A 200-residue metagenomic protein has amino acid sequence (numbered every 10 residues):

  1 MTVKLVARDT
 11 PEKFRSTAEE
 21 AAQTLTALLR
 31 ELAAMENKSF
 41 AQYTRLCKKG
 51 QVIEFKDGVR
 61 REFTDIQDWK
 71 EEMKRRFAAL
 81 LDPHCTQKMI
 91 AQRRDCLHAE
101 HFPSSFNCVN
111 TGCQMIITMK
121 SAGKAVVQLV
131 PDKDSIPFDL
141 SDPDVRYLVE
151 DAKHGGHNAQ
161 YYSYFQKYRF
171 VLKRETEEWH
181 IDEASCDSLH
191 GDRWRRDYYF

Functional and structural regions predicted by a protein language model:
M1-G58: Short, low-complexity N-terminal intrinsically disordered segments enriched in polar/charged residues
R8-P11, R30, K56, Q67 (+3 more regions): Intrinsic disorder/low-complexity signal
K48-Q51, F77, D187: Amphipathic alpha-helical interaction segments
G58-Y161: Surface-exposed, charged secondary-structure patches
Q128-T176, H180-F200: Low-complexity, intrinsically disordered terminal/linker segments enriched in charged and Gly/Pro repeats
